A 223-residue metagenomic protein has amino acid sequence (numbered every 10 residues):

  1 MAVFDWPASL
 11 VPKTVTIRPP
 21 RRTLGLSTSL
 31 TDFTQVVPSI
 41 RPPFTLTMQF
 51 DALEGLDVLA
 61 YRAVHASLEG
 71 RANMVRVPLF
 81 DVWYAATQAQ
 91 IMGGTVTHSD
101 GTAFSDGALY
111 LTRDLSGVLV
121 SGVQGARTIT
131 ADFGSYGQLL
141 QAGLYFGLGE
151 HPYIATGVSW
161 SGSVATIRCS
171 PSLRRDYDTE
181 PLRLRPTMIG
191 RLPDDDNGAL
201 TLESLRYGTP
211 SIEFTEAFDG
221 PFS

Functional and structural regions predicted by a protein language model:
M1-S223: Extracellular/virion structural assembly segments
